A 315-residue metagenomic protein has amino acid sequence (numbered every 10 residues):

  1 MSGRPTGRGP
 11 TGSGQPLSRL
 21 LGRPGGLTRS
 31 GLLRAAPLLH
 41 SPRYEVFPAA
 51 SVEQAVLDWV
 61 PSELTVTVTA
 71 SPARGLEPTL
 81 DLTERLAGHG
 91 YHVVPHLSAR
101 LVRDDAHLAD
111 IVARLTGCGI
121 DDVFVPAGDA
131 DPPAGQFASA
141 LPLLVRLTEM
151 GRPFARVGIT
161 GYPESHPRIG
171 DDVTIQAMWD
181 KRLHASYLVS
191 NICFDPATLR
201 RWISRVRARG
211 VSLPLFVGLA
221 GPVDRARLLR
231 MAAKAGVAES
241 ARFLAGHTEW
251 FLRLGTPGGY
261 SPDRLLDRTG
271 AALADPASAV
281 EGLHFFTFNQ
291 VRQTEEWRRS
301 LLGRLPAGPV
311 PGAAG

Functional and structural regions predicted by a protein language model:
P16, L20-I175, V280: Active-site beta->alpha loop and helix N-cap motifs at the rims of alpha/beta catalytic domains
Y44-A50, Q136-P163, S212-A274, N289 (+1 more regions): Active-site pocket-lining/capping segments in soluble small-molecule metabolic enzymes
E53, L80-E84, L108-A113, L141-V145 (+4 more regions): Generic structural signal for well-ordered alpha-helices, preferentially at hydrophobic/aromatic core positions
P95, K181-H184, V217, L283: Conserved, mostly hydrophobic/aromatic
V102-D105, D131-S139, S190-I203, R225 (+1 more regions): Active-site glycine- and acidic-residue-rich loops that bind and position anionic ligands or nucleotide-like cofactors
V112-F124, Q176-S186, A238-G246, D267-E281: Structural recognition of alpha->loop->beta junctions
R168-L183, T198: Active-site glycine-rich loop that binds ribose-phosphate moieties when present
K181, E281-E296: Charge-patterned, long linear interaction tracts outside catalytic cores
